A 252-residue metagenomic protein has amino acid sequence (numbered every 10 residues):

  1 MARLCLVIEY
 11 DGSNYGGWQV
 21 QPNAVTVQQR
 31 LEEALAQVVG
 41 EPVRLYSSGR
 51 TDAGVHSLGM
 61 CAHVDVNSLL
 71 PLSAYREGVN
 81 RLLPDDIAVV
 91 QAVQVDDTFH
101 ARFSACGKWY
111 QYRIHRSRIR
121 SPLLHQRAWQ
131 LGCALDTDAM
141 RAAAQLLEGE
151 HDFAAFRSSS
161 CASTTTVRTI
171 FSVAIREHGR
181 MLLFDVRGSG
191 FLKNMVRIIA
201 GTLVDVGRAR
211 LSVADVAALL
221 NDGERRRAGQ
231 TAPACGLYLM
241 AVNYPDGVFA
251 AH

Functional and structural regions predicted by a protein language model:
M1-H252: Structured-RNA-binding interfaces characteristic of tRNA pseudouridine synthases
